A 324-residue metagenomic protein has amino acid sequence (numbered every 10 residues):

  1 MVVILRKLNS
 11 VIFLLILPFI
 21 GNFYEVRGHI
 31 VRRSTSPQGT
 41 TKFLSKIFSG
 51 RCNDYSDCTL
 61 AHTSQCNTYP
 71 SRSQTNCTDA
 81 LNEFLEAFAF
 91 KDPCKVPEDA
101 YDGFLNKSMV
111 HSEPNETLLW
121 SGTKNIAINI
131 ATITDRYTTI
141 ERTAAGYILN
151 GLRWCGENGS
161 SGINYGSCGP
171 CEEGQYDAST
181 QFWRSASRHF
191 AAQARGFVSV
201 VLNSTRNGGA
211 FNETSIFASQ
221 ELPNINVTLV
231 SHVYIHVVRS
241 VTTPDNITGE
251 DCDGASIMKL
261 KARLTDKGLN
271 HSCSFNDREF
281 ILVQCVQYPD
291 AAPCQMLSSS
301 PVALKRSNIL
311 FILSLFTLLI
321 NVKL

Functional and structural regions predicted by a protein language model:
V2-I4: Context-dependent free N-terminus signature
R6-G28, N308-N321: Cleavable N-terminal signal peptides of Sec/SRP-targeted secreted and luminal proteins
G21-F197, G268-S272, D277, I281-D290: Glycine-rich short-loop/terminal segments
H29-T75, A192-L324: Active-site or metal-binding loop neighborhoods of secreted/extracellular toxin and effector enzymes
